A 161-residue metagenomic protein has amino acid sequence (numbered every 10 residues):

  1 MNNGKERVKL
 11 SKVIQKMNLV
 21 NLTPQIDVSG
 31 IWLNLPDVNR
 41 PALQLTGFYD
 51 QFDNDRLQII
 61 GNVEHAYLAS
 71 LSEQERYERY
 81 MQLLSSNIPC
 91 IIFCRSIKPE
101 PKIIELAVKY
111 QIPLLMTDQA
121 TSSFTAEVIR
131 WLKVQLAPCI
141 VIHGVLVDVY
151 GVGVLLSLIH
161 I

Functional and structural regions predicted by a protein language model:
N2-L84: Gly/Thr-rich phosphate-binding loop signature of adenosyl cofactor/nucleotide-binding cores
Q74, S96-K98, P138: Residue-level recognition of alpha-helix initiation/capping sites
C90, S96-W131: Charged, amphipathic alpha-helical linker segments immediately N-terminal to NTP-binding catalytic cores
W131-V149: P-loop NTPase nucleotide-binding/switch module
V152-G153: Walker A (P-loop) ATP-phosphate-binding motif of ABC ATPase nucleotide-binding domains
L156: Hydrophobic anchor at the beta1->P-loop junction of P-loop NTPases
H160-I161: Conserved small/polar residues in nucleotide/adenosyl-binding loops
